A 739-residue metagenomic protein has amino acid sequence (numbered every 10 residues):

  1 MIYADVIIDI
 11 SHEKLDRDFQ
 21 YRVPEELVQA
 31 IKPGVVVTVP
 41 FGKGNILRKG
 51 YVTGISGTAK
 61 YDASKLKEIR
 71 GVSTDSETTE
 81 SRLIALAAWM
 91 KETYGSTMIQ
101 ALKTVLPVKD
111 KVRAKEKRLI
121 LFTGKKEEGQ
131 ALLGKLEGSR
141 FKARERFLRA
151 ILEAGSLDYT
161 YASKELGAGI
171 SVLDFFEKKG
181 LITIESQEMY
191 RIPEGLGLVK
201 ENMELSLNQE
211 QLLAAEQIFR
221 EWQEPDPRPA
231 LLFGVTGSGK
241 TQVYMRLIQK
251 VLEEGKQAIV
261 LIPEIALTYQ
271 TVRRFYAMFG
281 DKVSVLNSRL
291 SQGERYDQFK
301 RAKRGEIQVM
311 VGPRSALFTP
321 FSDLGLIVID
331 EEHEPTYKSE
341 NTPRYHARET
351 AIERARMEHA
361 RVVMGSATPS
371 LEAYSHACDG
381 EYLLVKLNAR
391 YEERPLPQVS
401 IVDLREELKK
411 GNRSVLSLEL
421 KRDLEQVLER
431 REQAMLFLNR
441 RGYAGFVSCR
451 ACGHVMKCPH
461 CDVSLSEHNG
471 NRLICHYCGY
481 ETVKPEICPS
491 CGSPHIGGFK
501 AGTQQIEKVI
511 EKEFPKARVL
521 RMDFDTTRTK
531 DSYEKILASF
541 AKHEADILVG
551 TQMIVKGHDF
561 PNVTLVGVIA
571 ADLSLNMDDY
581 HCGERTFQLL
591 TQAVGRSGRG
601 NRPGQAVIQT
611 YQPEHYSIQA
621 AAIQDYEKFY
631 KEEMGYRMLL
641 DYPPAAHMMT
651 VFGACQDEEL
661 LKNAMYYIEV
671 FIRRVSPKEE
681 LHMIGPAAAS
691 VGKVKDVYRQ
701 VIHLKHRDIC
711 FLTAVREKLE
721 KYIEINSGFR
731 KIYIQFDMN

Functional and structural regions predicted by a protein language model:
M1-S366, C378-R394, K678, C710-E717 (+1 more regions): Accessory, non-ATPase domains that flank or precede helicase/AAA+ motor cores in DNA-metabolism machines
M1-Y3, D16, N45, R431 (+4 more regions): A general secondary-structure signal for short beta-strands and their flanking turns/coil in non-transmembrane regions
G54-S56, L106, S186-E188, L438-R440 (+4 more regions): A general secondary-structure junction signal
K60-S73, A689, V694-R707: Solvent-exposed, membrane-proximal periplasmic/extracellular interface segments of envelope transport and secretion
N202-N208, L212, D226-K662, S690-G692 (+2 more regions): Inter-lobe coupling/hinge segments of SF2-like helicase ATPases
E659-R674: Extracytoplasmic/periplasmic
V670, R674-K695, I734: A carboxyl-terminal module marker
